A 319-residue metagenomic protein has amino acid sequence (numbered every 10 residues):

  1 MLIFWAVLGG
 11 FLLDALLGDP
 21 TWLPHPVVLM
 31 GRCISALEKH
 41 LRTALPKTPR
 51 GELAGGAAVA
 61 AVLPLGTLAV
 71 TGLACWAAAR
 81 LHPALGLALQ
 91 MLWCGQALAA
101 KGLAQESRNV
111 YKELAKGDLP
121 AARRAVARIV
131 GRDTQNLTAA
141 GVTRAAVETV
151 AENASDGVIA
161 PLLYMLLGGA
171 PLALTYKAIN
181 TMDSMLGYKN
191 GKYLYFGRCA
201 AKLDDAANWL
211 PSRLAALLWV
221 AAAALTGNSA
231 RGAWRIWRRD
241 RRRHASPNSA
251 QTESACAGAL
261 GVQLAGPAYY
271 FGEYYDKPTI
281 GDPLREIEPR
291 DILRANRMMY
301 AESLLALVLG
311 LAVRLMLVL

Functional and structural regions predicted by a protein language model:
M1-T175, I179, G187-L319: Hydrophobic alpha-helical transmembrane segments
S184: Glycine-rich phosphate/dinucleotide-binding loop and adjoining beta-alpha-beta core of small-molecule
